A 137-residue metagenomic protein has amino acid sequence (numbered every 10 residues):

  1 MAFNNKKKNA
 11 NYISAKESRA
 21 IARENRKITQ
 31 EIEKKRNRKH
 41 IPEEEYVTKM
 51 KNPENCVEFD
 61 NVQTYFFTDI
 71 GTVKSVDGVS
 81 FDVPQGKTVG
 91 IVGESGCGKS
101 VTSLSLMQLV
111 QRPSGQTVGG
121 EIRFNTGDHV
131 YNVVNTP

Functional and structural regions predicted by a protein language model:
M1-P137: ABC transporter nucleotide-binding domains
